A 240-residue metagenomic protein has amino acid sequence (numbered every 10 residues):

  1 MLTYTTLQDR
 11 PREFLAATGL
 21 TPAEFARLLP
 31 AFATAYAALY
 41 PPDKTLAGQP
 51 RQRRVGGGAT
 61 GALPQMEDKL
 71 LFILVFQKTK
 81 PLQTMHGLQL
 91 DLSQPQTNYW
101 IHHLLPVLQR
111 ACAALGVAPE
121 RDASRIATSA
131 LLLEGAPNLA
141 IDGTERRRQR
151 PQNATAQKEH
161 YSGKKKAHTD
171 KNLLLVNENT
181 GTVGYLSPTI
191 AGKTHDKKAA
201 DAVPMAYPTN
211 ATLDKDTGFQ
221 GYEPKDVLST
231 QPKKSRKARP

Functional and structural regions predicted by a protein language model:
M1-G61: Charged, often Cys/His-bearing segments associated with DNA-binding zinc-finger transcription factors
E24, D68, D196: Catalytic-loop motifs flanking and including active-site residues across diverse enzymes
V55-T60, L70-I73, R125-T128, K171-N172: Short, charged beta->alpha transition segments
A59-E67, S162: Structural motif
Q65-T79: Short, amphipathic alpha-helical "recognition" segments used to contact nucleic acids or chromatin
Q83-Q109, A113-P240: Short, well-ordered secondary-structure "scaffold" segments embedded in the functional core of diverse domains
